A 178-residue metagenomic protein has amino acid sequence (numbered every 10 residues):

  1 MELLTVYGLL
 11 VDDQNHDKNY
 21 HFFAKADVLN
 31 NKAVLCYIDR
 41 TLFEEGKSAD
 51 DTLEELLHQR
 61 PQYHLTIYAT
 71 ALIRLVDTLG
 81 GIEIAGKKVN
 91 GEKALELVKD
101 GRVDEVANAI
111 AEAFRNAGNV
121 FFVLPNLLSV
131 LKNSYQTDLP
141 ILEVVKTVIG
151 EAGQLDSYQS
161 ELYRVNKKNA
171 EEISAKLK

Functional and structural regions predicted by a protein language model:
E2-D17, F22-A24, R60, L65 (+1 more regions): Solvent-exposed helix-coil-helix hairpins and adjacent flexible coil/strand "hinge" segments
N30-K47, G81-E92: Flexible, solvent-exposed short loops/turns enriched in glycine
F43-Q62: Membrane-embedded segments
